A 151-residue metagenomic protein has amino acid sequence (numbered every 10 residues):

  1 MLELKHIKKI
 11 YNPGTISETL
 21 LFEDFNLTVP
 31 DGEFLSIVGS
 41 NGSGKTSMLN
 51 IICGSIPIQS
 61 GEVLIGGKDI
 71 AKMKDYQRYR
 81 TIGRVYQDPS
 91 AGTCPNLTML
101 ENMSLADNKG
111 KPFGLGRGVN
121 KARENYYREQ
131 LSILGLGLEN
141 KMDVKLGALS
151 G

Functional and structural regions predicted by a protein language model:
M1-L4, I10-D24, K74: A short, flexible loop at the N-terminus of ABC-type nucleotide-binding domains that lies
I16, G110-E129, N140: Short coil-to-helix "N-cap" segments within the ABC nucleotide-binding domain's helical subdomain
V38-S40: The feature captures the beta-strand-to-loop junction immediately N-terminal to the Walker
C53: Helix-to-loop junction immediately C-terminal to a conserved catalytic motif
G61-D69: Conserved ABC transporter NBD signature motif
D69-G83, A91, F113-G116, N120: ABC ATPase NBD coupling module
N96-P112: Q-loop/switch helix immediately C-terminal to the Walker
Q130-S150: Conserved ABC nucleotide-binding domain
